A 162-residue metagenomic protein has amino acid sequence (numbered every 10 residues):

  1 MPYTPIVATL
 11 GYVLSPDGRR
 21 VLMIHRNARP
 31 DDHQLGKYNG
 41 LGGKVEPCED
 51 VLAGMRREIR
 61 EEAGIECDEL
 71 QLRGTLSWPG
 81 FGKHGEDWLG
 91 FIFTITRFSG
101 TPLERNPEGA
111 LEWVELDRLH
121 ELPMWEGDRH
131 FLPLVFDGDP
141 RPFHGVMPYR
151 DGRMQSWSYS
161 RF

Functional and structural regions predicted by a protein language model:
M1-L22, K44: Conserved N-terminal beta-strand and adjoining loop/helix that marks the start of the Nudix/MutT-like hydrolase domain
T4-I6, P16, D32-H33, G85-D87 (+1 more regions): A generic fold-level signal
V13-S15, H25-R26, T94-R97: Residue-level signal for short segments within beta-strands and strand-turn junctions of well-structured beta-sheet
R20-E61, Y149-R150, Q155-F162: Conserved Nudix-box catalytic region and its N-terminal flanking loop in Nudix hydrolases and closely related
V45-D68, W78-L134, W157-F162: Unchanged
R141-Y149: Low-complexity, intrinsically disordered Gly/Pro/Thr-rich segments
